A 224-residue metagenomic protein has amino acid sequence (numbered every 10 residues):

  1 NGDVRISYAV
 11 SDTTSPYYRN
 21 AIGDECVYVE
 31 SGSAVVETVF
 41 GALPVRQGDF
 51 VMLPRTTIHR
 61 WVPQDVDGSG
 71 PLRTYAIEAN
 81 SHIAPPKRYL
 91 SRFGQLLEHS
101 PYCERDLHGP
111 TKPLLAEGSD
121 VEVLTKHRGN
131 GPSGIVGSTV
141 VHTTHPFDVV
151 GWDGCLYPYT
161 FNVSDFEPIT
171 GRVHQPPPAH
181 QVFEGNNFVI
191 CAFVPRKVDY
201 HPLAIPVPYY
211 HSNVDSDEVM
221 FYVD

Functional and structural regions predicted by a protein language model:
N1-D224: Jelly-roll (double-stranded beta-helix
